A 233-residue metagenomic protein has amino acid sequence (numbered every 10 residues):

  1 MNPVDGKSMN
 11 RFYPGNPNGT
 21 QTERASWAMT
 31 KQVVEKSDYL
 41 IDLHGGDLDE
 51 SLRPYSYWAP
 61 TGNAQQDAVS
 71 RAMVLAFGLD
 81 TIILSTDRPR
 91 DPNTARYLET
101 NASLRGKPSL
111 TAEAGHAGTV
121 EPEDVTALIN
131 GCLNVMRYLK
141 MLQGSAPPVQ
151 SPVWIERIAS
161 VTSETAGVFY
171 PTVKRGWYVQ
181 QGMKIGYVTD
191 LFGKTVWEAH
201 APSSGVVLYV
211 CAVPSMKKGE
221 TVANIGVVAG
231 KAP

Functional and structural regions predicted by a protein language model:
M1-P233: Structured catalytic-domain cores with a bias toward divalent-metal coordination
